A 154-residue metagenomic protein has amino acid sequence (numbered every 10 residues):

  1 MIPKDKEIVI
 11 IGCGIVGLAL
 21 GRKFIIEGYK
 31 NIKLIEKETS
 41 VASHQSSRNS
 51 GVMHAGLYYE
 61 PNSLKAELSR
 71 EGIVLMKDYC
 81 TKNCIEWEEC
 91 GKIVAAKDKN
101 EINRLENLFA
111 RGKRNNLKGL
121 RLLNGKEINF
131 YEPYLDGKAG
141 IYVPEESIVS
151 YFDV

Functional and structural regions predicted by a protein language model:
I2-V16, K33: Beta1/beta-strand and adjacent pyrophosphate-binding region of the FAD-binding site in flavoprotein oxidoreductases
I11, I35, A95-A96, P144: Short hydrophobic segments within beta-strands
I25-R48: Glycine-rich FAD pyrophosphate-binding loop
G51-Y131, G137: Dinucleotide-binding Rossmann-like beta1-alpha1 core, especially the glycine-rich loop that anchors the ADP
I141-V154: Helical element adjacent to the flavin cofactor pocket in flavoenzyme catalytic cores
